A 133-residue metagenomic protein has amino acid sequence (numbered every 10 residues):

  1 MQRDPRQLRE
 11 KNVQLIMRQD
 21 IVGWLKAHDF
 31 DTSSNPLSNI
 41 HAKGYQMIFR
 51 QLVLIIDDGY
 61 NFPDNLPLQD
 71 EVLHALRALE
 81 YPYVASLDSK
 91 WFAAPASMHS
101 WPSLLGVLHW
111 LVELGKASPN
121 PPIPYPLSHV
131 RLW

Functional and structural regions predicted by a protein language model:
M1-W133: N-terminal, leucine/charged-rich tether regions that mediate assembly and partner docking in large macromolecular
